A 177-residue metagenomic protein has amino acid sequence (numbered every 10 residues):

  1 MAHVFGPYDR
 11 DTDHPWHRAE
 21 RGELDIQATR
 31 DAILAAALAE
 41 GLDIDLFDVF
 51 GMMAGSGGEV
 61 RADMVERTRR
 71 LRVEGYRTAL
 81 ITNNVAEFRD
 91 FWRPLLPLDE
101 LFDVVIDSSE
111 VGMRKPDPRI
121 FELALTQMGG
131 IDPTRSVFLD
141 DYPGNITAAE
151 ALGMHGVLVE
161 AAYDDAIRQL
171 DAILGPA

Functional and structural regions predicted by a protein language model:
M1-E66, V73: N-terminal helical cap/lid subdomain that shapes the substrate entry/recognition surface in HAD-like hydrolases
R69, I81, V85-A86, D90-A177: Asp-based, Mg2+/Mn2+-dependent phosphohydrolase catalytic module
